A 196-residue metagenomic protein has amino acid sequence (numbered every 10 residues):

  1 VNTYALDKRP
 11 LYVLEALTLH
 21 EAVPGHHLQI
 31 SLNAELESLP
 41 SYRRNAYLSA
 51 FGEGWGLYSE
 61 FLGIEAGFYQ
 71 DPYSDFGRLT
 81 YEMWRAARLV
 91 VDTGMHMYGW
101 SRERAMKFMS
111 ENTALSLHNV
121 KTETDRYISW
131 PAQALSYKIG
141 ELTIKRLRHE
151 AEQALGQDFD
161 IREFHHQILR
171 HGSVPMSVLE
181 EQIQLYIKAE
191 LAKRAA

Functional and structural regions predicted by a protein language model:
V1-A196: N-terminal maturation segment of proteins
